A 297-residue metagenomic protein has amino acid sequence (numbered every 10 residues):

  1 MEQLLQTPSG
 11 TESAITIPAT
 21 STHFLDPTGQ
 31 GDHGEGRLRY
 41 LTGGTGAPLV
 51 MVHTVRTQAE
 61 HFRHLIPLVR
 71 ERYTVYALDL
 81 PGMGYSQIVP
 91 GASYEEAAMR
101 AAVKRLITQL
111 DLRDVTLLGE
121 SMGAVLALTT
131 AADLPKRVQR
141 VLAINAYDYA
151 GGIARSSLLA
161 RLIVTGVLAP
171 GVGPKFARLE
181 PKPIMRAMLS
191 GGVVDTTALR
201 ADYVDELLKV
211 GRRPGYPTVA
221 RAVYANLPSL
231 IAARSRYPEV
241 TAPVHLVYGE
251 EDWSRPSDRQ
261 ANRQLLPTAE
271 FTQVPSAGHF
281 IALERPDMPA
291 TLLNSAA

Functional and structural regions predicted by a protein language model:
M1-L49, R70-Y73, L112-R113, L293-A297: Alpha/beta-hydrolase fold catalytic core
L25, G29-L41, Y76-M122, T291: Active-site loop/oxyanion-hole signature of alpha/beta-hydrolase fold enzymes
G36-Y85: Conserved HGGG/HGGXW glycine-rich cap/lid loop of the alpha/beta-hydrolase fold
L126-T130: Hydrolases whose catalytic domains are alpha/beta-hydrolase-1, hotdog thioesterase, or metallo-beta-lactamase-like
A132, Q139-G173: Flexible "cap/lid" loop of the alpha/beta hydrolase fold
G152-S157, F176-P238: Conserved alpha/beta-hydrolase catalytic His-Asp/Glu region
E239-A277: Conserved loop-alpha-helix segment in the C-terminal half of the alpha/beta-hydrolase fold that carries the catalytic
A277-A290: Catalytic histidine-centered segment of alpha/beta-hydrolase-like enzymes
